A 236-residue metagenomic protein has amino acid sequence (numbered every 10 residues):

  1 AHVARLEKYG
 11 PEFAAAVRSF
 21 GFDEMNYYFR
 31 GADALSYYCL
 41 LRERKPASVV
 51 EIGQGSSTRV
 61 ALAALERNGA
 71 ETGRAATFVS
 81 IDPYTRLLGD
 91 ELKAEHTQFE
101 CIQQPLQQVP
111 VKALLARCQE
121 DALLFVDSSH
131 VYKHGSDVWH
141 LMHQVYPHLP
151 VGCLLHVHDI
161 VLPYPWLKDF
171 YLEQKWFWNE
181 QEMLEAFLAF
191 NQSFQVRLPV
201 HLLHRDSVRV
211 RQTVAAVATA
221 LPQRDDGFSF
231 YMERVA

Functional and structural regions predicted by a protein language model:
A1-V50, Q54-H156, I160-A236: A short alpha-helical cap/connector motif
